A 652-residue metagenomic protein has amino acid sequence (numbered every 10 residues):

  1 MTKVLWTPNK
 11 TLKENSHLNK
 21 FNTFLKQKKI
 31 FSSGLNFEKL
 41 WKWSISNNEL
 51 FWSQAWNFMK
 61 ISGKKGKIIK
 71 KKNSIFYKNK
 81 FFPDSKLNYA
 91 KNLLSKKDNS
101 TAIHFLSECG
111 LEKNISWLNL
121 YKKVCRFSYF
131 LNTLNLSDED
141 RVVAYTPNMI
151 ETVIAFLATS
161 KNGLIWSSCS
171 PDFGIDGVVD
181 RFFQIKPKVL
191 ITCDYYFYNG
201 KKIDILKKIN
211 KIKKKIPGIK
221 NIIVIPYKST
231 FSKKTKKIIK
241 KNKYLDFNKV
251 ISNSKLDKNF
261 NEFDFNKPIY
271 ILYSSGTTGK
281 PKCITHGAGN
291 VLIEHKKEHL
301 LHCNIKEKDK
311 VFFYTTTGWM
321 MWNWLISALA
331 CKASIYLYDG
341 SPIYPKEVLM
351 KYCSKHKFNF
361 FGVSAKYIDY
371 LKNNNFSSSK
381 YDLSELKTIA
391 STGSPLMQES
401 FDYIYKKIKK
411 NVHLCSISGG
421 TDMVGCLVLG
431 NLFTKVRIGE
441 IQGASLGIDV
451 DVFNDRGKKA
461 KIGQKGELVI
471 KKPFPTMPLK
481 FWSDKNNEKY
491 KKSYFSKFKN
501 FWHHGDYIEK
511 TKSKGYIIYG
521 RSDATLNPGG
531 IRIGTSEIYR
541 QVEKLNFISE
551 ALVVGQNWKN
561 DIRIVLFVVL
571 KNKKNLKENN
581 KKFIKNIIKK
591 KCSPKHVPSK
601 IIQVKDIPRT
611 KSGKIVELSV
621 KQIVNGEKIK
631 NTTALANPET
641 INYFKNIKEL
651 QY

Functional and structural regions predicted by a protein language model:
Q27-S32, A90-S116, S229-K233: AMP-dependent adenylate-forming
K80, F130-V179, K310-T316, P638: Conserved AMP-binding/adenylate-forming
C109, T192-F265, N374-N375: ANL superfamily adenylate-forming
K113-L118, E262, I269-I293: Conserved AMP-binding A3 loop
A144, C169, F173-D194, I209 (+11 more regions): AMP-binding/adenylate-forming catalytic core of the ANL superfamily
L245, A333, F358-G362, N373-V436 (+1 more regions): Gly/Ser/Thr-rich phosphate-binding loop
L292-K310, G318-N359, N374-F376: Conserved AMP-binding/adenylation subdomain of ANL enzymes
A444-S445, K458-F495, I533, K628-I629: Conserved ATP/PPi-binding loop(s) of AMP-dependent carboxylate-activating enzymes
